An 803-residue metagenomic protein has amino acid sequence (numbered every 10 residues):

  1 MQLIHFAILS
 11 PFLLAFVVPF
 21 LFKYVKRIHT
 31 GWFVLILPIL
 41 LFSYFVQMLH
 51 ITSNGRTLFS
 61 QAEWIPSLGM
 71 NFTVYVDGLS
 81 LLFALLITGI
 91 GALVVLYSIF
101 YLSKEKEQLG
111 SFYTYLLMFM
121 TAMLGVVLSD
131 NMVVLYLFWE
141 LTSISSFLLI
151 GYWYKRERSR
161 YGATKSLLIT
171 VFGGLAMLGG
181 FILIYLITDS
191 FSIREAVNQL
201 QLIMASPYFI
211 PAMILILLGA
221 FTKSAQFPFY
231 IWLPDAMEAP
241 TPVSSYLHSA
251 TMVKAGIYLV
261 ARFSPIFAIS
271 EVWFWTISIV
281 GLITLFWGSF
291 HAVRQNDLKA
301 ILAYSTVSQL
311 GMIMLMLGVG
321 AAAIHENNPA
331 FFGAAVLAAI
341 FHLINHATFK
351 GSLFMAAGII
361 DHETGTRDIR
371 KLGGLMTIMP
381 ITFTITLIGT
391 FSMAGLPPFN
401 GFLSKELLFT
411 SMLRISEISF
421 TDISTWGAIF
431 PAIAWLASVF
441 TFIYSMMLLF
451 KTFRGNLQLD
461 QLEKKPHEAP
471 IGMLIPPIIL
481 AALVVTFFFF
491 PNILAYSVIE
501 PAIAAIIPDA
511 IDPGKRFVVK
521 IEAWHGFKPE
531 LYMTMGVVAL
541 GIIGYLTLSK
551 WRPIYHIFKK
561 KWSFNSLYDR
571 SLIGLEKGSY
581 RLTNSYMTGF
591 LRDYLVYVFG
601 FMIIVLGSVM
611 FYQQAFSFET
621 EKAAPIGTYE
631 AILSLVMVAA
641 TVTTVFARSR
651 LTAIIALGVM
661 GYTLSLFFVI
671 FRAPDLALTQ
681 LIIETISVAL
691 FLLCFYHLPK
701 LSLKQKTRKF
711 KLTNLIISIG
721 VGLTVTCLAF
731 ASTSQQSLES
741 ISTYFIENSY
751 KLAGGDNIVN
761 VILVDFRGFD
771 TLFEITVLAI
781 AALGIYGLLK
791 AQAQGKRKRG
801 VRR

Functional and structural regions predicted by a protein language model:
M1-L3, A673-S687: Membrane-embedded alpha-helical segments of integral membrane proteins
M1-Y496, I521-R552, E576, D593-Q613 (+5 more regions): ...captures the hydrophobic TM-helix bundle architecture rather than a specific catalytic motif, and can also fire on
V74, I344-H346, L372, F590 (+3 more regions): Hydrophobic alpha-helical elements at and bordering transmembrane segments of multi-pass membrane proteins
I493-I655, V659, T663-F668, D675-T679 (+1 more regions): Aromatic-capped, Gly/Pro-kinked transmembrane alpha-helices
I655, I682-I686, F691-F695: Conserved RecA-like P-loop NTPase helicase motor core
S702-K706: Acidic/polar, compositionally biased interaction segments
